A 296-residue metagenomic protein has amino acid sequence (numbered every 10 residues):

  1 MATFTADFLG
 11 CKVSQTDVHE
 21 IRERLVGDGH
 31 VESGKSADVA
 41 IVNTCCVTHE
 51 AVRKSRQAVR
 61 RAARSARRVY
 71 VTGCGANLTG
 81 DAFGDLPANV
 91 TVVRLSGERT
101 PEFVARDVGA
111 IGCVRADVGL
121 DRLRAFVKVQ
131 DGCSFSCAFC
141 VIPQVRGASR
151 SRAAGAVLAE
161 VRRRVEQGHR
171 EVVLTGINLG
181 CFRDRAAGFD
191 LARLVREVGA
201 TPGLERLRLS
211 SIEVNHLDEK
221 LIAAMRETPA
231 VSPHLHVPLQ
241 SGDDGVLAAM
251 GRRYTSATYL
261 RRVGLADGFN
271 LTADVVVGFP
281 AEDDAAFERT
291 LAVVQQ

Functional and structural regions predicted by a protein language model:
M1-F182, K220-A223, V231, L235 (+3 more regions): Proteins enriched for Cys/Gly/acidic motifs involved in redox and nucleic-acid/cofactor modification
V69, G73, L78-G80, E166-D283: Conserved SAM/AdoMet-binding glycine-rich loop
